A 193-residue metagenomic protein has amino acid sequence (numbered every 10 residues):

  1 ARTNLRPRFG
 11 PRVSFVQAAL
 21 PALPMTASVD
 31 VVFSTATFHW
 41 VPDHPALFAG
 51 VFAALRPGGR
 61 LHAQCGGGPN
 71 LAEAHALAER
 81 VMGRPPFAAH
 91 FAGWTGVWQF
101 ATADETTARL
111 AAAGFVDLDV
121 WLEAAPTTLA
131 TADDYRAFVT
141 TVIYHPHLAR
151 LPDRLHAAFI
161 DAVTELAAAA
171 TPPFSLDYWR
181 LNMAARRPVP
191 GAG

Functional and structural regions predicted by a protein language model:
A1-L5: Conserved SAM-binding loop
R8-A22: Conserved SAM-binding strand-loop segment of SAM-dependent methyltransferases
P21-V32: A short acidic, Gly/Pro-enriched loop at the edge of an enzyme's catalytic core that lines a small-molecule cofactor
D30-P45, C65-G67: A short SAM/SAH-binding and catalytic strip from SAM-dependent methyltransferases
P45-R60: A short glycine-rich, Lys/Arg-flanked "PGG" loop and its adjoining helix->strand segment in the class I
R60-P85: Conserved class I S-adenosyl-L-methionine
V97-A113: Short alpha-helix
A113, L118-P172: C-terminal helical/coil "lid" or tail adjacent to the Rossmann-like core of SAM-dependent
